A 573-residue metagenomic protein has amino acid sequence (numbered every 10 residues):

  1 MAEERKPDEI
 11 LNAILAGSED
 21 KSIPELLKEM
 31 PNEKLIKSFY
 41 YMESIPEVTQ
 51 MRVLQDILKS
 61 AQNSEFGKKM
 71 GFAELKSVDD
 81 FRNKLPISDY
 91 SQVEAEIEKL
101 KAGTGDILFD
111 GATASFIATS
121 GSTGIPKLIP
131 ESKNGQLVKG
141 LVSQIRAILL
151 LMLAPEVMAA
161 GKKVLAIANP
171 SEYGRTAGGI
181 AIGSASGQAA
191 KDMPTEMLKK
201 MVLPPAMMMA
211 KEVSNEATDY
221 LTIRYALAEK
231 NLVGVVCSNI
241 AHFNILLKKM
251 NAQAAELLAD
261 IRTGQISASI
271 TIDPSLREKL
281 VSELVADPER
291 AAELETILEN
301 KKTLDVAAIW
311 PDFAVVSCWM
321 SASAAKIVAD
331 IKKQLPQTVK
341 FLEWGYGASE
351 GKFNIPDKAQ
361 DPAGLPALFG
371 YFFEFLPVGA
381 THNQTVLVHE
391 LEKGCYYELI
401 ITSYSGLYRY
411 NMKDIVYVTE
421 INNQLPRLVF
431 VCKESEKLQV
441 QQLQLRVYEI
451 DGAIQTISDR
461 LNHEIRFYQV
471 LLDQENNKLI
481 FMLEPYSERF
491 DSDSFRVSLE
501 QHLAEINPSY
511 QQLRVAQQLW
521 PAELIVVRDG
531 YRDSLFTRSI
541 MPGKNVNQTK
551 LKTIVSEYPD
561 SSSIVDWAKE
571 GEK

Functional and structural regions predicted by a protein language model:
A2-A73, F81, L85, E96 (+1 more regions): Active-site glycine/GP-rich loop and adjacent strand/helix microenvironment that borders small-molecule binding pockets
R52-D56, S60-F116, E131, V138 (+2 more regions): Active-site diphosphate/adenylate-binding microenvironment
G67, K127-P130, L150-V164, E256-D260 (+1 more regions): Short secondary-structure capping/junction motifs at helix and strand boundaries
K101-G105, I125-K133, P204-M207, A228: Short acidic, glycine/Ser/Thr-rich loop/turn "cap" segments at secondary-structure junctions
F116-P130, L246: Conserved adenylation A10 loop of the ANL superfamily
S122, L149, K249, Q253: Mid-sequence acidic-hydrophobic segments that form the walls of catalytic/ligand-binding cavities or oligomerization
P130, G135-G140, F341, G347-S349: Long, hydrophobic, well-ordered secondary-structure blocks that form the structural core and pocket-lining surfaces
N134, L151-M152, E156-M197: Active-site cavity-forming subdomains of large catalytic enzyme subunits
